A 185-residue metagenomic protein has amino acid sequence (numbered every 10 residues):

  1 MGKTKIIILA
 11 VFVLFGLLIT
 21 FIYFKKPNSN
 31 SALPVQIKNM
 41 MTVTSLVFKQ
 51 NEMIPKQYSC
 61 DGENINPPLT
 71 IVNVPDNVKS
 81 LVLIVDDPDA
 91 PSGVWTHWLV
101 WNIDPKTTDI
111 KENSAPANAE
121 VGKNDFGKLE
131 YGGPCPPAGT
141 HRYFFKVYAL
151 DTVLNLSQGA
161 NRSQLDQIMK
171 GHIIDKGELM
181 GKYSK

Functional and structural regions predicted by a protein language model:
G2-K185: N-terminus-centered regions that define maturation/targeting leaders and the start of the first functional domain
